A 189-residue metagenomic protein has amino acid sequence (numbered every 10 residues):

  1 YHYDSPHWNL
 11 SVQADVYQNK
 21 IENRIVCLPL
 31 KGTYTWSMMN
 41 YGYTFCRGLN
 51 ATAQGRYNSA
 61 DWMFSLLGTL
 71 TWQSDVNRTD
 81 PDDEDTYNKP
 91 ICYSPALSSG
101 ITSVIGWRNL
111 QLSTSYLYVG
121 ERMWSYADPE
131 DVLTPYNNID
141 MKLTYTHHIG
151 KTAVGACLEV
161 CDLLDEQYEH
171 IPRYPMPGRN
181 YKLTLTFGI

Functional and structural regions predicted by a protein language model:
Y1-D4, T52-R56, T102-G106, T144-T146 (+2 more regions): Transmembrane beta-barrel domains of outer membrane proteins
P6-I21, S37-R122: Gram-negative outer-membrane beta-barrel transporters
D15, A127-L133, D140-T144: Short, glycine/charged-rich beta-strand-loop motifs at protein surfaces that mediate ligand recognition and catalysis
N23, C27, K31, G120-E121: Transmembrane helix-loop junctions in multipass membrane proteins, especially transporters and channels
I25, D61, V76, L164-Q167: Activation segment
L28-S37, N77, P81-P90, P129-T134 (+1 more regions): Flexible, surface-exposed loop regions and adjacent strand-edge segments of Gram-negative outer-membrane beta-barrel
W36, A96-G100, Y136-D140, G178-K182: Transmembrane beta-barrel architecture of outer membranes
Y118-S125, L143-I189: C-terminal beta-signal and adjacent terminal beta-strands/loops of Gram-negative outer-membrane beta-barrel proteins
